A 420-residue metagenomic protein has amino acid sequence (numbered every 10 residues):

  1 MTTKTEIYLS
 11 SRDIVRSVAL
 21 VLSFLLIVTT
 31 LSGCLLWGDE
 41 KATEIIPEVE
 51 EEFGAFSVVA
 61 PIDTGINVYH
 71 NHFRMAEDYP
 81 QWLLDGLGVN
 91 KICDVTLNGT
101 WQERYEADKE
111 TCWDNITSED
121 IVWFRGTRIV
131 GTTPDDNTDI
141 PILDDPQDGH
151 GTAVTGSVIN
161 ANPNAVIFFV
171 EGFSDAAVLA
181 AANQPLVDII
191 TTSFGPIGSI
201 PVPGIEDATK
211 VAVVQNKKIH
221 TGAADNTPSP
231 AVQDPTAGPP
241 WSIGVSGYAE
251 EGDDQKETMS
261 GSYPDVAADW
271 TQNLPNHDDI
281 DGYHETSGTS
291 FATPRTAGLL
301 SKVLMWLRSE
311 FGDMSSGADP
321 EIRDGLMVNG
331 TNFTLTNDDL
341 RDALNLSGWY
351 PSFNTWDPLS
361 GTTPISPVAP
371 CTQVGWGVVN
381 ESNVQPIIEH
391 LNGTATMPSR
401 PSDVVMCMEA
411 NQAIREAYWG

Functional and structural regions predicted by a protein language model:
M1-A42: Secretory targeting signatures
L35-W37, V68, P146-A153, F169-P239 (+3 more regions): Substrate-binding/access-modulating region of protease and related hydrolase catalytic domains
G38, A42-S157, A165, N183-P185 (+1 more regions): Active-site core segment of subtilase-fold serine proteases
E40, D188-T191, M305-G420: C-terminal subdomain of the subtilisin-like protease fold in secreted/lumenal serine endopeptidases
E51-A55, N160-N162, N183-Q184, A212-Q215 (+4 more regions): Extracellular/periplasmic catalytic domains that process cell-envelope and extracellular macromolecules
D63, D234-S309: Extracellular S/T/G-rich loop segment that most often corresponds to the catalytic His/Ser-adjacent loop
R125-P201, P320-L335: Subtilisin-like peptidase catalytic core
I159-P163, A182-L186, G195, K210-V214 (+3 more regions): Sec-exported extracytoplasmic/periplasmic mature domains
